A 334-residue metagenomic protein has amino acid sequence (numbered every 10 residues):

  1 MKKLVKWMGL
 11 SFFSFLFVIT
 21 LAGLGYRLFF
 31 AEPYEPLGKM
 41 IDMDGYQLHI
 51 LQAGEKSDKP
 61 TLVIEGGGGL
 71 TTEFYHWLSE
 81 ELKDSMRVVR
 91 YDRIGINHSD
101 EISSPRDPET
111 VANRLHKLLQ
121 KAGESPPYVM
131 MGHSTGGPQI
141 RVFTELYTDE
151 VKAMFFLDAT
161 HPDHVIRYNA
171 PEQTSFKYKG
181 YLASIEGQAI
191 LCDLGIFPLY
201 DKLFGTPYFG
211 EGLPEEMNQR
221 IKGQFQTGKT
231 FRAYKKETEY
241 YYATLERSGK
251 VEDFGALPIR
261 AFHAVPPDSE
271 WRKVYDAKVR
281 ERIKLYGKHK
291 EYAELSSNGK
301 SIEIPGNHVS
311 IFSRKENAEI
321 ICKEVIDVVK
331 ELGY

Functional and structural regions predicted by a protein language model:
K2-P60, K83-M86, P105, Q120 (+1 more regions): Alpha/beta-hydrolase fold catalytic core
Y46-H98, L146: Conserved HGGG/HGGXW glycine-rich cap/lid loop of the alpha/beta-hydrolase fold
A53, R93-M131: Active-site loop/oxyanion-hole signature of alpha/beta-hydrolase fold enzymes
G69, R93-N97, Q139, H161 (+1 more regions): Alpha/beta-hydrolase active-site loop signature
S125-A170: Conserved hydrolase catalytic core segment
F155-K288, E294, G299: Flexible "cap/lid" subdomain of the alpha/beta-hydrolase fold that forms the substrate-access gate
L295, S301-I302, N307-E316: Catalytic histidine-centered segment of alpha/beta-hydrolase-like enzymes
F312-D327: Post-His helix in hydrolase/transferase enzymes
